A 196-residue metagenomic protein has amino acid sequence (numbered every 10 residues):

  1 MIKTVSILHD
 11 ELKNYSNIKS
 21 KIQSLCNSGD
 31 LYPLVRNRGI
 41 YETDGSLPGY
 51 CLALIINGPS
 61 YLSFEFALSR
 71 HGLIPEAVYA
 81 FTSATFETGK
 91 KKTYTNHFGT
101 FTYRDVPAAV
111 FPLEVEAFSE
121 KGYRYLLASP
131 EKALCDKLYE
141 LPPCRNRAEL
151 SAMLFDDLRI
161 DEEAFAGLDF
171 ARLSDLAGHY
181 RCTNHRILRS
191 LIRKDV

Functional and structural regions predicted by a protein language model:
M1-Y61: Short beta-edge/loop segments at beta->alpha junctions of small alpha/beta modules that act as binding/recognition
V5, F64, L173: Generic structural marker for isolated residues within well-ordered, non-membrane alpha-helices of soluble domains
K13, G72, Y139-P143: Hydrophobic/aromatic-lined pockets within catalytic cores
Y15-I18, I74, T183: Short coil/loop linkers at secondary-structure junctions
L25, A67-L68, A177: Hydrophobic alpha-helix position signal
C51-I55, F66-S69, S129-E140: Short, hydrophobic/amphipathic alpha-helical patches that form generic packing surfaces within helical domains
L68-Y123, S129: Exposed, interaction-prone assembly regions rather than primary DNA-binding/catalytic cores
E114-V196: Hydrophobic alpha-helical interaction segments
